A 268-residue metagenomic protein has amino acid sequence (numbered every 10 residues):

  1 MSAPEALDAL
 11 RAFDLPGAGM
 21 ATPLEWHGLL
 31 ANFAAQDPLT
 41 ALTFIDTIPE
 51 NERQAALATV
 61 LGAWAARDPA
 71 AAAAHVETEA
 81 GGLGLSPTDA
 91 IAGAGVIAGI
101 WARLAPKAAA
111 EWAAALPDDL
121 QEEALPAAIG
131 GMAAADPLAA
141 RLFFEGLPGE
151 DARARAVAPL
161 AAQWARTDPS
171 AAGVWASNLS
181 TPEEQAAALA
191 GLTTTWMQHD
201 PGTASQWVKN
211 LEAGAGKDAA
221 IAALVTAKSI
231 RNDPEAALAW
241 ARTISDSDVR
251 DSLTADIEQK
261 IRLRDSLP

Functional and structural regions predicted by a protein language model:
M1-P268: Non-catalytic tandem-repeat scaffold regions and their flanking low-complexity/translocation tails
